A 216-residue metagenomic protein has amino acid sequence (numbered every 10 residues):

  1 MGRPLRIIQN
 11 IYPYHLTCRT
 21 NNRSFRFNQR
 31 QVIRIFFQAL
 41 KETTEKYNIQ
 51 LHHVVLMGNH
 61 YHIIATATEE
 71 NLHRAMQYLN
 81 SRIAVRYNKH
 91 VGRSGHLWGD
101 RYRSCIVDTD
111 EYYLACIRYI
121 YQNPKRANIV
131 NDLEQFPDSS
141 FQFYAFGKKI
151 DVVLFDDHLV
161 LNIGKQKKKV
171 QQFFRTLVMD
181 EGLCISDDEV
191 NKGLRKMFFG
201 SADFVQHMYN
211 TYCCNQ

Functional and structural regions predicted by a protein language model:
M1-H53, M57, T66-Q216: Short Pro-Cys-Gly-centered "Cys-loop" motif that presents a nucleophilic cysteine in a tight turn
H60-Y61: Short acidic-rich active-site patches of cyclic nucleotide enzymes
